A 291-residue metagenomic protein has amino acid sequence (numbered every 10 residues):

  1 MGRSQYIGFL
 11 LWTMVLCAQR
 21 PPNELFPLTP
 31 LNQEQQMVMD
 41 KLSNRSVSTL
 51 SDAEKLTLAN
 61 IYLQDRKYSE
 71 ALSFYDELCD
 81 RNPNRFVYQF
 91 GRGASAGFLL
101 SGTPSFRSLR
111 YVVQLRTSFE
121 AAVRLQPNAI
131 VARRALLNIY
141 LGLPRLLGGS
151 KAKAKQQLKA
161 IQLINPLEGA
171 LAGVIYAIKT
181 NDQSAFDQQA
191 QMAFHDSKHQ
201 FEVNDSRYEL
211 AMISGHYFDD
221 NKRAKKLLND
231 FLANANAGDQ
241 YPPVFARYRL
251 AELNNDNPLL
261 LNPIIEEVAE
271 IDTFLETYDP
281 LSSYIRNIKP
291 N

Functional and structural regions predicted by a protein language model:
G2-L10: Sec-dependent signal peptide recognition, specifically the positively charged N-region followed immediately by
L10-Q19: Hydrophobic h-region of N-terminal signal peptides that target proteins for export in Gram-negative bacteria
A18-S69, V87-F90, K289: N-terminal leader/linker segments that initiate helical-solenoid repeat arrays
M37-R45, A71-L78, L109-V123, G148-I161 (+3 more regions): Alpha-helical repeat scaffolds
S51, R85, A129, P166-E168 (+5 more regions): Residue-level recognition of tetratricopeptide repeat
K55, Q89, R133, A170-A172 (+4 more regions): Canonical tetratricopeptide repeat
Q64-L72, E77, N84-N128, A132-A160 (+3 more regions): Short coil/linker segments at helix-helix boundaries
R66, G93, F98-S105, I139-G148 (+5 more regions): Short coil/turn linking the two alpha-helices of tandem helical-hairpin repeats
